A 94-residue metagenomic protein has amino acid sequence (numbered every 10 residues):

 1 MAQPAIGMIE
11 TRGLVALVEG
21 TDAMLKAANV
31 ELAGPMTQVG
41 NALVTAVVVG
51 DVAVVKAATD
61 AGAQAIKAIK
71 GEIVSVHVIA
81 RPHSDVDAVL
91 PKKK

Functional and structural regions predicted by a protein language model:
A2-T11: Short glycine-/aliphatic-rich beta-strand segments at the starts of folded cytosolic domains
V15-A27: Short amphipathic alpha-helix segments
L25-A33, D60: Short amphipathic beta-strand starts and helix->beta connectors
A28-N29, A63-I73: A common structural junction motif
E31-P35, V74-S75: A short linear hydrophobic-aromatic micro-motif
V49-V55: Helix N-cap motif at beta-to-alpha junctions
V74-H83: Metallocofactor- and cofactor-centric catalytic cores in central/energy metabolism, strongly enriched
S84-K94: Short, low-order "capping/linker" segments at domain edges
